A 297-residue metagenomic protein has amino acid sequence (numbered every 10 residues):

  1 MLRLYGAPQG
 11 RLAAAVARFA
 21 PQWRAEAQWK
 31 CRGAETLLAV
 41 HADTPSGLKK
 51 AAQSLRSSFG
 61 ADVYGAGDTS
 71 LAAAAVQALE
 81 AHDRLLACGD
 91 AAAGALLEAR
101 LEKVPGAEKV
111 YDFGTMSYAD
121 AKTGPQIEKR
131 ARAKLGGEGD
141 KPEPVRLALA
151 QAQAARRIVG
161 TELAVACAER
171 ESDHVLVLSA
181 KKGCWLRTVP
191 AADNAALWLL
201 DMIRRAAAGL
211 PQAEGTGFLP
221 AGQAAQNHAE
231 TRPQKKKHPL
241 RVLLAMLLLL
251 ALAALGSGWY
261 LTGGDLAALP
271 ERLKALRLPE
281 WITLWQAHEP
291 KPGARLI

Functional and structural regions predicted by a protein language model:
M1-G33, L48: Accessory alpha-helical/coil subdomains and C-terminal extensions that flank or cap enzyme catalytic cores
L4-G6, L38-T44: Short beta-strand-to-loop capping motifs
G33-L37, D173: A generic structural signal for beta-strand entry/edge sites
G47-K235, P239-V242: Short alpha-helical segments enriched in small residues
R232-Q234, E271, H288: Short, low-complexity interaction segments enriched in Ser/Thr/Pro/Gly
K236-G264: Membrane-anchoring helices that localize proteins to membranes
L261-P279: Ser/Thr/Pro/Gly-rich low-complexity linker/stalk segments immediately outside membranes or between
A275-I297: Low-complexity, charge- and small-residue-enriched intrinsically disordered regions
